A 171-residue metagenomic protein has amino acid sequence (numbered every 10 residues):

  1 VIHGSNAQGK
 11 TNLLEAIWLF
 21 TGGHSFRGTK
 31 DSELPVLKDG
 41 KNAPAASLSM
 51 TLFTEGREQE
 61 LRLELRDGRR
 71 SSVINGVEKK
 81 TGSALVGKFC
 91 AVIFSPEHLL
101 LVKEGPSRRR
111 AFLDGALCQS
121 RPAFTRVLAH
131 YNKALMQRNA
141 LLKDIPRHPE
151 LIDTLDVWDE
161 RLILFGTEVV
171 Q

Functional and structural regions predicted by a protein language model:
V1-W18: Pre-Walker A-like glycine/lysine-rich segment at the N-terminus of P-loop NTPase domains
N6, K38, L128: Short, flexible helix/strand-to-coil boundary loops that buttress conserved ligand/catalytic motifs in alpha/beta
K10, E15, D31, L113-D114 (+1 more regions): Alpha-helical structural signal
W18-R108, D114-F124: Nucleotide-state sensing region of NTPase/ATPase domains
H98-Q171: An accessory alpha-helical subdomain
